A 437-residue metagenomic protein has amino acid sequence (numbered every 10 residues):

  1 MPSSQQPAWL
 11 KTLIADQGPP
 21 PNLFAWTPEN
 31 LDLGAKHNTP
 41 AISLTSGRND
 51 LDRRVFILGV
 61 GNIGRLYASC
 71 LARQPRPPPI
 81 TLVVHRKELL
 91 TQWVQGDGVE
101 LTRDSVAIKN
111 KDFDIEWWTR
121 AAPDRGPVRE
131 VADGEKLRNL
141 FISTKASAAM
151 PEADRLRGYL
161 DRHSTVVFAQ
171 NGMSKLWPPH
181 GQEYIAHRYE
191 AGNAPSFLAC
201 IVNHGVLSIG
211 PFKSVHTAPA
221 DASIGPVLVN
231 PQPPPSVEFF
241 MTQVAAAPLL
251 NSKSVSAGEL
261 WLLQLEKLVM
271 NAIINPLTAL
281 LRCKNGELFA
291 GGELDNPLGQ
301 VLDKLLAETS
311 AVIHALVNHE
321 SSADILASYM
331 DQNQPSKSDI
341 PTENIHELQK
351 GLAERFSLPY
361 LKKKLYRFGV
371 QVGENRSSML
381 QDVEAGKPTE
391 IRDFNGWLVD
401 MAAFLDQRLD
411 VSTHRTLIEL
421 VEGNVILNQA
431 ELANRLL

Functional and structural regions predicted by a protein language model:
M1-T45, N49-D52, Q300-L437: NAD(P)-dependent Rossmann-like dehydrogenase/reductase catalytic/cofactor-binding core
P2-R129, N139, R155, S254: NAD(P)+-binding Rossmann beta1-loop-alpha1 motif at the extreme N-terminus of oxidoreductases
D50-D52, P77-P79, V99, E135-L137 (+3 more regions): A general structural motif
Q74, G96, Q243, A247 (+4 more regions): Change "in soluble alpha/beta enzymes" to "in soluble alpha/beta proteins
W117-V215: Rossmann-like NAD(P)(H) cofactor-binding subdomain of soluble oxidoreductases
L160, S214-G225, R282-L294, R376-Q381: Helix-loop-beta segment of a Rossmann-like dinucleotide-binding subdomain
A169-K267, I273: Rossmann-fold dinucleotide-binding core
W261-F289, D295-S310: Active-site-proximal catalytic alpha-helix in oxidoreductases
